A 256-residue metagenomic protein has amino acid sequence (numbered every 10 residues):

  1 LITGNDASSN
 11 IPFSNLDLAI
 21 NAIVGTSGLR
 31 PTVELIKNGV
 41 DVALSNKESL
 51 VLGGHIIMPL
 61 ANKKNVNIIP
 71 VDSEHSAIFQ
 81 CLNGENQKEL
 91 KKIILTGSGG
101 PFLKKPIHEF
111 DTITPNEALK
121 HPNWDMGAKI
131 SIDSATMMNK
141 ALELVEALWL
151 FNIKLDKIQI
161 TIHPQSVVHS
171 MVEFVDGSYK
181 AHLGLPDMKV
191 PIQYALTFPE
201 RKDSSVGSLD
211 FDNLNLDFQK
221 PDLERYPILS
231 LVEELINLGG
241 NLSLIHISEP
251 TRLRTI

Functional and structural regions predicted by a protein language model:
L1-L244, S248, R252: Catalytic, metal-anchored helix/loop core of enzyme active sites in primary metabolism
